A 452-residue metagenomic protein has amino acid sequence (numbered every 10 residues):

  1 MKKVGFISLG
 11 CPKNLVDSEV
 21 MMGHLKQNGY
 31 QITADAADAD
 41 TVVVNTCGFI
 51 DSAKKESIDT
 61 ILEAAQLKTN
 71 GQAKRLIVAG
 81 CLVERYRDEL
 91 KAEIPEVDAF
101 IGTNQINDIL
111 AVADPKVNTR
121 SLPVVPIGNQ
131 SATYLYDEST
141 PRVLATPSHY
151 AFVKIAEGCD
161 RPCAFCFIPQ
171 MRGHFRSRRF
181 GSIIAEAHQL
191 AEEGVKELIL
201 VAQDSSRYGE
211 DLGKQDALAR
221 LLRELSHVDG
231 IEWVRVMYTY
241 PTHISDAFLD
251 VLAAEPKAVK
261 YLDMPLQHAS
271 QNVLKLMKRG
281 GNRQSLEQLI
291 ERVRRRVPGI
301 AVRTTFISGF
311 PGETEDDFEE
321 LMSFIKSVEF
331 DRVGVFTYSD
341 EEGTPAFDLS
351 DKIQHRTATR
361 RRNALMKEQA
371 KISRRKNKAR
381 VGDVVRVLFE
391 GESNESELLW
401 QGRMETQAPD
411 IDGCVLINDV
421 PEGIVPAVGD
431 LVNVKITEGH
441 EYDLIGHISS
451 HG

Functional and structural regions predicted by a protein language model:
M1-Y208, A247, A258, L262 (+7 more regions): Proteins enriched for Cys/Gly/acidic motifs involved in redox and nucleic-acid/cofactor modification
I7, A79, V201-Q203, M237-T239 (+7 more regions): Generic beta-strand/beta-sheet core signal
G48-F49, R172-G173, L212-Q215, K275-G281 (+1 more regions): Short glycine-enriched, charge-decorated loop/helix-capping segments at active-site entrances that position
L76-G80, R85, E192-D316, K326: Conserved SAM/AdoMet-binding glycine-rich loop
C163, I183, L200, V236 (+7 more regions): Conserved, mostly hydrophobic/aromatic
K196, E232-M237, K260-L262, I300 (+6 more regions): Structural beta-strand/beta-sheet cores of well-ordered domains, especially the beta-sheet scaffolds that support
K260-Y261, L274-K275, L286, P298-A301 (+9 more regions): Extended hydrophobic-aromatic, low-complexity segments
D348-G452: Terminal RNA-binding accessory module
